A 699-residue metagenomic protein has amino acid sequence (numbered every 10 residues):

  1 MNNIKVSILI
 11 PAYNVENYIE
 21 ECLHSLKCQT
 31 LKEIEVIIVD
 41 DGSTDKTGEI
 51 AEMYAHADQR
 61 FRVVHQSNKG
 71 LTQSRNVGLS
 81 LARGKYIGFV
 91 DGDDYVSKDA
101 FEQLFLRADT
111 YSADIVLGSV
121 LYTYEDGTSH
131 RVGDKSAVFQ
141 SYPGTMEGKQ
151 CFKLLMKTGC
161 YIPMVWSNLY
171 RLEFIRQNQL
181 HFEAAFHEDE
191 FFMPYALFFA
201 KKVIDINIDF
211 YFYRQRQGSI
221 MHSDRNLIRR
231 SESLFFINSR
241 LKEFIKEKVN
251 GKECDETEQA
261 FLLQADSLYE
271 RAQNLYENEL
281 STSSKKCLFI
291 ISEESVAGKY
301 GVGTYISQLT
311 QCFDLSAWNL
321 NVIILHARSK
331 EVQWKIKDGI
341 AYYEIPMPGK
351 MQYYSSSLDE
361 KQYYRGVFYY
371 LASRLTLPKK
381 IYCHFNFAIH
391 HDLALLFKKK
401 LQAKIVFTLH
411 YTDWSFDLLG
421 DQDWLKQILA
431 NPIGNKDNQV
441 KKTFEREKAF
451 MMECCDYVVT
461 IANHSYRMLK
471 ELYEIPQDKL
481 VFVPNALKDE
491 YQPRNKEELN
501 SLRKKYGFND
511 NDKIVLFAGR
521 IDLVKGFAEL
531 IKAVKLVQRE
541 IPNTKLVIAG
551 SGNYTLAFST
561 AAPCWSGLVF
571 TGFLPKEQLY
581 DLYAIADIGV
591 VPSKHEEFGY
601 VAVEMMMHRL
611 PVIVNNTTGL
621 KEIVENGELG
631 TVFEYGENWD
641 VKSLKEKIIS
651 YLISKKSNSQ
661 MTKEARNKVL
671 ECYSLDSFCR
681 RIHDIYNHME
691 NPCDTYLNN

Functional and structural regions predicted by a protein language model:
G92-H187, F191-I206, R214-R229: Donor-binding/catalytic cores of nucleotide-activated saccharide and glycerol-phosphate transferases/polymerases
D413, I428-V458: Membrane-proximal helix-turn-helix segments that form the acceptor-binding/catalytic region of lipid-linked
H464, A486: Carbohydrate-associated surface elements
A557-E577: Nucleotide-activated donor-binding/catalytic signature segment of Leloir-type glycosyltransferases, i.e., the conserved
F573-L574, D581-A586: Short alpha-helical donor nucleotide-sugar binding micro-motif in glycosyltransferases
K594: Aromatic "clamp/platform" in nucleotide-sugar-dependent glycosyltransferases that forms part of the donor/acceptor
P611-V614, V624: Short hydrophobic beta-strand element within catalytic cores of glycosyltransferases and related nucleotide-activated
K621-I649: Change "using UDP/GDP/dTDP sugars" to "using nucleotide sugars
